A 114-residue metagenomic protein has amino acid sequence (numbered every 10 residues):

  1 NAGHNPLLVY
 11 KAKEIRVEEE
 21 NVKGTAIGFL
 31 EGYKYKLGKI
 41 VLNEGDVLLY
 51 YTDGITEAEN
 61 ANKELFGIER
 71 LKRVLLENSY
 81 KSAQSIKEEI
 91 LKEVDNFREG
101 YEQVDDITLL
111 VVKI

Functional and structural regions predicted by a protein language model:
N1-I114: Conserved subregion of the PPM/PP2C metallophosphatase catalytic domain
